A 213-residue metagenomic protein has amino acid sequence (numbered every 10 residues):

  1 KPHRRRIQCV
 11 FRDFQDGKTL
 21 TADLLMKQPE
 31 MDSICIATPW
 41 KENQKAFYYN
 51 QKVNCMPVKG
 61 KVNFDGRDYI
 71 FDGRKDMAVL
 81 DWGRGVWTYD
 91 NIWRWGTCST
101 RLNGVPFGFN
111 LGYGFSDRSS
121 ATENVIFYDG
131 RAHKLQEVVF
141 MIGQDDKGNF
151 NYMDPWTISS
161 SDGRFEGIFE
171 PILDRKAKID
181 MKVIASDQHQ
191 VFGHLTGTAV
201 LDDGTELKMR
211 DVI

Functional and structural regions predicted by a protein language model:
K1-I213: Structured soluble/peripheral alpha/beta segments that form catalytic or ligand/cofactor-binding pockets
